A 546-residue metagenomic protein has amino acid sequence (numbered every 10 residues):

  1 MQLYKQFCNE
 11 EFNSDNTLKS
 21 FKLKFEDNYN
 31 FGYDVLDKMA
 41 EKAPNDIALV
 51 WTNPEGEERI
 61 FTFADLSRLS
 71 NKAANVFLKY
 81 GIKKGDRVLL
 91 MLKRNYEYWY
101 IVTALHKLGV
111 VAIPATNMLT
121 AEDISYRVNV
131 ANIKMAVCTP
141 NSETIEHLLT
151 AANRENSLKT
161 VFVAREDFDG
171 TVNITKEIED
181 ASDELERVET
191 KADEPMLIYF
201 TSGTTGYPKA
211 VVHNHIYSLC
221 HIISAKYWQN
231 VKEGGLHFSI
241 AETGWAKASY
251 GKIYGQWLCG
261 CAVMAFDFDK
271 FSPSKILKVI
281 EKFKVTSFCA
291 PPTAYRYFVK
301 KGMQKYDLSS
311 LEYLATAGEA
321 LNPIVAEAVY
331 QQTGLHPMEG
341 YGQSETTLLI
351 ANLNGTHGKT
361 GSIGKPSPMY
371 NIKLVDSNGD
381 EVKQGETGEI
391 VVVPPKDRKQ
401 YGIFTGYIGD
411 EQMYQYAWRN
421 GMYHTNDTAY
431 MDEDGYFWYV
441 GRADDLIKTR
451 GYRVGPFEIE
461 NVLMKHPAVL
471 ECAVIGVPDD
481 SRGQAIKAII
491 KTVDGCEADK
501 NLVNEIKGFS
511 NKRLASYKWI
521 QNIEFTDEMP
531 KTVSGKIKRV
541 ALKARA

Functional and structural regions predicted by a protein language model:
Y33, N45, L49-T103, T120-S125 (+2 more regions): Conserved AMP-binding/adenylate-forming core of the ANL superfamily
P44-I47, V163-D169, E179-F200, Y207 (+1 more regions): Conserved pre-ATP/AMP-binding loop-to-beta segment of ANL
R59-A64, M196-C220: Conserved AMP-binding A3 loop
K79, T103, K107-K176, K284 (+1 more regions): Structural core segment of the AMP-binding/adenylate-forming
L119, S125-Y126, A136-N141, F288 (+4 more regions): AMP-binding/adenylate-forming catalytic core of the ANL superfamily
L219-S239, T243-T286, K300-K301: Conserved AMP-binding/adenylation subdomain of ANL enzymes
L258, V285-A290, V299-K359, N371: Gly/Ser/Thr-rich phosphate-binding loop
D380-Y416, V454: Conserved ATP/PPi-binding loop(s) of AMP-dependent carboxylate-activating enzymes
